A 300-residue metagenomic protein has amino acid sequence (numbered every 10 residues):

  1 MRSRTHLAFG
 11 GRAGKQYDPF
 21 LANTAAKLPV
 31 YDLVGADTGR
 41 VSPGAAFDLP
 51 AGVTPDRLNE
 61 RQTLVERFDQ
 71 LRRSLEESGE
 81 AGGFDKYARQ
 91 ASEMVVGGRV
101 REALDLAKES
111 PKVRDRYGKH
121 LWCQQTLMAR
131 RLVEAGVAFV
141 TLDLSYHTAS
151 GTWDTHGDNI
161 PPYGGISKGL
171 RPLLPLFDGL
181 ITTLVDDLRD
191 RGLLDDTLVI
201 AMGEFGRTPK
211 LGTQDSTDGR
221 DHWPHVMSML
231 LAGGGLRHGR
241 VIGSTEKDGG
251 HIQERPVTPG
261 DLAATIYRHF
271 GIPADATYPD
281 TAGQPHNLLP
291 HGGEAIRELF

Functional and structural regions predicted by a protein language model:
M1-F300: Ligand-binding pockets and gating/stacking loops
